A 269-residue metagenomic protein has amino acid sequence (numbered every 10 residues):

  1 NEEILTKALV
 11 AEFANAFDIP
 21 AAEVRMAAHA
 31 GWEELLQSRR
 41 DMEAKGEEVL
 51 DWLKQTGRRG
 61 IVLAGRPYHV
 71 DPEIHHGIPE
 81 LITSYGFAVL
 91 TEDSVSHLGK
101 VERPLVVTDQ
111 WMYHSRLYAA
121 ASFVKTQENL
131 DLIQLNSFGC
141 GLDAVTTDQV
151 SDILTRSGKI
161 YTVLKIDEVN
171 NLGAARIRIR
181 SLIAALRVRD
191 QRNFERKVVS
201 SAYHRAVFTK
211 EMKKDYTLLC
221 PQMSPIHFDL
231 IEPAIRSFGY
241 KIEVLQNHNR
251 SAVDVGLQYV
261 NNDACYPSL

Functional and structural regions predicted by a protein language model:
N1-L269: An N-terminal assembly and electron-transfer interface module characteristic of large anaerobic redox and radical
